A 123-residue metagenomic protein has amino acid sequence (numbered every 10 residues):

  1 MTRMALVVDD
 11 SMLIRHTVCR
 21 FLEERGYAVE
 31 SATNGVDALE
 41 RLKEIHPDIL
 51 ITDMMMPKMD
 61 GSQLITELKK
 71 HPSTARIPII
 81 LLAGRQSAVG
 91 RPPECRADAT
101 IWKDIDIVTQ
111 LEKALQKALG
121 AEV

Functional and structural regions predicted by a protein language model:
M12-E30: Two-component/phosphorelay signaling modules centered on CheY-like receiver
S31-I49, Q110: Acidic, metal-coordinating helix/loop segments flanking the phosphotransfer/catalytic sites of two-component signaling
H46-D48, S73-P78: His-Asp phosphorelay/catalytic-motif detector in bacterial-type signaling
D53: Active-site residues of response regulator receiver
M56: Receiver (REC) domain active-site loop signature in two-component systems and cognate sites in sensor histidine kinases
I80-L82: Hydrophobic/aromatic residues positioned on beta-strands within the core alpha/beta folds
D104-L119: C-terminal output helix
